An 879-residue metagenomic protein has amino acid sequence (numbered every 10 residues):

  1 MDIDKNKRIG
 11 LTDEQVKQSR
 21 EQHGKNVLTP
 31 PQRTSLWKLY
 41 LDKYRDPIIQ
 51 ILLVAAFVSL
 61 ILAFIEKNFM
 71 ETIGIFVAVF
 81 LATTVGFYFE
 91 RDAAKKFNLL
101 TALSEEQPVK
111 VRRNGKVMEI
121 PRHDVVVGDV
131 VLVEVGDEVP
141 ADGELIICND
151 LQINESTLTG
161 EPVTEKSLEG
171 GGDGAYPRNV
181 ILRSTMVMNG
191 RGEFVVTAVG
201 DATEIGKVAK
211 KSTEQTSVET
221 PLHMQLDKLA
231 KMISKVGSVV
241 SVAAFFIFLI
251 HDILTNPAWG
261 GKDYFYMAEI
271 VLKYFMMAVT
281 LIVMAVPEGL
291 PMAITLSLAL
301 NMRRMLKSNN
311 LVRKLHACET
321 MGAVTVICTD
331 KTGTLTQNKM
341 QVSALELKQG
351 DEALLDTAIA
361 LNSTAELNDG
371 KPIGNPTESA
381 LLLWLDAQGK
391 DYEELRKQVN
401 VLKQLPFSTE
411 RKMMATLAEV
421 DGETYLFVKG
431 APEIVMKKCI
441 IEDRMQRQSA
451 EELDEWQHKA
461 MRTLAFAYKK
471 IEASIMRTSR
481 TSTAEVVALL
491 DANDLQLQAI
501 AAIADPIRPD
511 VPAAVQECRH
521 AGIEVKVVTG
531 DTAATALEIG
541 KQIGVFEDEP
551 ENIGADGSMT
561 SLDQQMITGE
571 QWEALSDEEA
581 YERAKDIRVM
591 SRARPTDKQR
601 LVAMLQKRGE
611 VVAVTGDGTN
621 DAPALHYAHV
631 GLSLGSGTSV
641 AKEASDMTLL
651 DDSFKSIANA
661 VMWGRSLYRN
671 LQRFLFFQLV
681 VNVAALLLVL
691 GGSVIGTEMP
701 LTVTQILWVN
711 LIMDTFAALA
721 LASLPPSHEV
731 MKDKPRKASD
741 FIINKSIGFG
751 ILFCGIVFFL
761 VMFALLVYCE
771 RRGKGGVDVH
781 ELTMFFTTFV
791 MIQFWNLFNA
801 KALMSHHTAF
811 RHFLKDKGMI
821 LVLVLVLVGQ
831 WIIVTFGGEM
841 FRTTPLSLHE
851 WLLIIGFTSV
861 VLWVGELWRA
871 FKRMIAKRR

Functional and structural regions predicted by a protein language model:
M1-P735, D740-I743, I756, R771 (+2 more regions): Conserved cytosolic headpiece of P-type ATPases
M713, F758-F759, T783-F798: Generic alpha-helical transmembrane segments
F749-L765, M791: Alpha-helical transmembrane segments of multi-pass integral membrane proteins
V767-Y768, R772-G773, V777: Long hydrophobic segments that form regular secondary structure
D778-L782: Transmembrane alpha-helix entry/boundary detector in multi-pass membrane proteins
